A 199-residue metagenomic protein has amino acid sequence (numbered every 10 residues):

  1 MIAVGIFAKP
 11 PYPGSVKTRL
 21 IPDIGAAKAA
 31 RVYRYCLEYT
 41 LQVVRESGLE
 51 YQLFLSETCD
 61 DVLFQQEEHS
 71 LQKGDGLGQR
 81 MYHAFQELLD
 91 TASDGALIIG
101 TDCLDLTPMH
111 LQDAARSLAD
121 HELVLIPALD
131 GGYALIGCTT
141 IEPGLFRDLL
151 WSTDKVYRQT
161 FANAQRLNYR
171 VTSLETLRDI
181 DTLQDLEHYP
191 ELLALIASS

Functional and structural regions predicted by a protein language model:
M1-R19: N-terminal nucleotide-binding beta1-loop-alpha1 segment
R31-L49: A short, N-terminal amphipathic alpha-helix
L55-D61: Short, polar loop motifs at secondary-structure junctions
Q65-A96, T153-V156, Q184: Short phosphate-binding loop-to-helix
I99-T101: Active-site acidic Asp-centered loop
L106-G131: Conserved donor-nucleotide/metal-binding helix-loop-beta segment in metal-dependent transferases, i.e., the alpha-helix
E142-F161: Short, glycine-/small-residue-rich phosphate/pyrophosphate-handling segment
Q159-S199: Conserved alpha/beta core of the MobA/IspD/sugar-nucleotide pyrophosphorylase nucleotidyltransferase superfamily
